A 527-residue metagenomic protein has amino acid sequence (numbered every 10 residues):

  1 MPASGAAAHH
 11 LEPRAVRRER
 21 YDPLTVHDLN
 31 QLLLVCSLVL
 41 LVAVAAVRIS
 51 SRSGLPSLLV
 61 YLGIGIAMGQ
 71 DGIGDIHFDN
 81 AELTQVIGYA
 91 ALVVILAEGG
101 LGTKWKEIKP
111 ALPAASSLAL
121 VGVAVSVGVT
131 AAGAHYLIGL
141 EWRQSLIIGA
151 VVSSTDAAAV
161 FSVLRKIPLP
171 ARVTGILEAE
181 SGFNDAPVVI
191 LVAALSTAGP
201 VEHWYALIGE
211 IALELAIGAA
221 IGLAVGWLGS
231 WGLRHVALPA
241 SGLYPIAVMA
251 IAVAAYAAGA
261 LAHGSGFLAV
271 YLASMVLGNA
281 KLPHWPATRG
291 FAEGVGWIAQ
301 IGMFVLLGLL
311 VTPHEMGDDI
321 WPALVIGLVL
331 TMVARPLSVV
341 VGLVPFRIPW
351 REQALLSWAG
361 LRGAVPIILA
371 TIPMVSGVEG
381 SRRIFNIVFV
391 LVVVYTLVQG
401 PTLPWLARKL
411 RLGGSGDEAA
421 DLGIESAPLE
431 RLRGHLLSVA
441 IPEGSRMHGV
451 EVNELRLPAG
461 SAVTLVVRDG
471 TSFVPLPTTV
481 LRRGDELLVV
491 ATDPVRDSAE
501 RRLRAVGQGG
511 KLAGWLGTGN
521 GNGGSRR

Functional and structural regions predicted by a protein language model:
A3-S4, H10-E418, L429-R431, N522: Transmembrane helical cores of multi-pass secondary ion antiporters/exchangers
E214, L436-S438, L488: Short aromatic/hydrophobic contact patches that present stacked aromatics for nucleic-acid/ligand binding
L328, L369-T371, Y395, E443 (+3 more regions): Active-site proximal loops enriched in glycine and acidic residues that flank catalytic Cys/His/Asp and coordinate
F346, P373-M374, R411, L455-L457 (+2 more regions): Short, solvent-exposed amphipathic alpha-helical segments in soluble enzyme and RNA/protein-processing domains
S415-L436, G509-G524: Long, charged amphipathic helices and adjacent flexible linkers at domain junctions
V439-R446: A structural micro-motif recognizing beta-strand termini and the immediately following turn/loop segments
H448-P494, A499: Cytosolic Rossmann-like ligand/nucleotide-binding regulatory domains
P477-R527: Generic C-terminus detector
